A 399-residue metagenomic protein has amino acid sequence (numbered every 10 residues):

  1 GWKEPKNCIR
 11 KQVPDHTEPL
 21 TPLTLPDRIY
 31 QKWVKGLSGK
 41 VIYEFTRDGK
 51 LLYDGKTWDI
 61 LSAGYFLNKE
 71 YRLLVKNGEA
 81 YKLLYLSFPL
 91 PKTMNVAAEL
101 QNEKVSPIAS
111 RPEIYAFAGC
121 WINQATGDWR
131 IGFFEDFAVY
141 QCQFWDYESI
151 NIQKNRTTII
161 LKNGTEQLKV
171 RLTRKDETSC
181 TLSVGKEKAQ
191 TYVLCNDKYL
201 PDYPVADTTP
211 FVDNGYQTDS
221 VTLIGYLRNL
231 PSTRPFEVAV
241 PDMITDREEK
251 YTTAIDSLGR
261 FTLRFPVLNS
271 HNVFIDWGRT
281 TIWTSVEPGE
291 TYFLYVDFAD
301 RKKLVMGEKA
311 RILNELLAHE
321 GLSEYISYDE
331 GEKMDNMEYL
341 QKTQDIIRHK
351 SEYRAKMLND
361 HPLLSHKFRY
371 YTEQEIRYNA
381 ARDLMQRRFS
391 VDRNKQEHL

Functional and structural regions predicted by a protein language model:
G1-D15, L61-V105, I150-D202: Extended, hydrophobic interaction surfaces within ordered domains
W2-I42, A97-R130: Tryptophan-anchored aromatic micro-motifs
P26-R28, G36-S38, E44-T46, I114 (+6 more regions): Short, surface-exposed loop/turn motifs at beta-strand boundaries within globular domains
I29, G39-V41, M94, F117 (+6 more regions): Residue-level marker for the onset of beta-strands and adjacent loop->beta junctions in well-ordered domains
K35-L74, N123-T165: N-terminal glycine/threonine-rich, aromatic-flanked beta-hairpin/loop signature
A125, L358-H361, A380, L384: Sec/Tat-exported extracytoplasmic proteins
K154, T158-G164, L168-L364: A non-transmembrane, solvent-exposed segment enriched in polar/low-complexity residues
R369, E373-L399: Extended amphipathic alpha-helical segments with heptad-repeat/coiled-coil character used for oligomerization, fusion
